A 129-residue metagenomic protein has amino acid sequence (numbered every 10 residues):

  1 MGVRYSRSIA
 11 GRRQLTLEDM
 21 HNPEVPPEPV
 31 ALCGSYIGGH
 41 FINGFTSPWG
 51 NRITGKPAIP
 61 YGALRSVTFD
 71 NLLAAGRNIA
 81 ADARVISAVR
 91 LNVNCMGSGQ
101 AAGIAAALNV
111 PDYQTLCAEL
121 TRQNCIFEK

Functional and structural regions predicted by a protein language model:
M1-K129: Flavin (FAD/FMN)-binding glycine-rich loop and adjacent Rossmann-like elements that form
